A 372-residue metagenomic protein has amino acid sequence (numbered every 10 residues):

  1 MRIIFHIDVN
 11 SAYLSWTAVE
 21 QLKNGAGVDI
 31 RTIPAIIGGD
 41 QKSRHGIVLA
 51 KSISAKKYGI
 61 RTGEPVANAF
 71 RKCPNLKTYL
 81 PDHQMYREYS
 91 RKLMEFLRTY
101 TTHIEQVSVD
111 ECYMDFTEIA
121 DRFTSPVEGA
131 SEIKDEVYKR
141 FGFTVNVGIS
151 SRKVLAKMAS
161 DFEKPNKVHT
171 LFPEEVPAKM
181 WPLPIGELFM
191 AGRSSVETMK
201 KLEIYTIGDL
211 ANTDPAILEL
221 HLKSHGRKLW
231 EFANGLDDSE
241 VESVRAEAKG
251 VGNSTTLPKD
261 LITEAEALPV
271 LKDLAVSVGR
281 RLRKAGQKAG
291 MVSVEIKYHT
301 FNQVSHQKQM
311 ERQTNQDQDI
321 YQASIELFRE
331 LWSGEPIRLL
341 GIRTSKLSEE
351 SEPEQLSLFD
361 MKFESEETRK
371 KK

Functional and structural regions predicted by a protein language model:
M1-H221, H225-K228, E350, D360-K372: Gly/Gly-Pro- and Ser/Thr-rich, intrinsically disordered tail segments characteristic of DNA damage-repair and tolerance
G39, F116, I149-K153, A233 (+2 more regions): A general secondary-structure junction signal
E187, S195-L339, K346-K362: DNA-contacting surface of Y-family translesion DNA polymerases
